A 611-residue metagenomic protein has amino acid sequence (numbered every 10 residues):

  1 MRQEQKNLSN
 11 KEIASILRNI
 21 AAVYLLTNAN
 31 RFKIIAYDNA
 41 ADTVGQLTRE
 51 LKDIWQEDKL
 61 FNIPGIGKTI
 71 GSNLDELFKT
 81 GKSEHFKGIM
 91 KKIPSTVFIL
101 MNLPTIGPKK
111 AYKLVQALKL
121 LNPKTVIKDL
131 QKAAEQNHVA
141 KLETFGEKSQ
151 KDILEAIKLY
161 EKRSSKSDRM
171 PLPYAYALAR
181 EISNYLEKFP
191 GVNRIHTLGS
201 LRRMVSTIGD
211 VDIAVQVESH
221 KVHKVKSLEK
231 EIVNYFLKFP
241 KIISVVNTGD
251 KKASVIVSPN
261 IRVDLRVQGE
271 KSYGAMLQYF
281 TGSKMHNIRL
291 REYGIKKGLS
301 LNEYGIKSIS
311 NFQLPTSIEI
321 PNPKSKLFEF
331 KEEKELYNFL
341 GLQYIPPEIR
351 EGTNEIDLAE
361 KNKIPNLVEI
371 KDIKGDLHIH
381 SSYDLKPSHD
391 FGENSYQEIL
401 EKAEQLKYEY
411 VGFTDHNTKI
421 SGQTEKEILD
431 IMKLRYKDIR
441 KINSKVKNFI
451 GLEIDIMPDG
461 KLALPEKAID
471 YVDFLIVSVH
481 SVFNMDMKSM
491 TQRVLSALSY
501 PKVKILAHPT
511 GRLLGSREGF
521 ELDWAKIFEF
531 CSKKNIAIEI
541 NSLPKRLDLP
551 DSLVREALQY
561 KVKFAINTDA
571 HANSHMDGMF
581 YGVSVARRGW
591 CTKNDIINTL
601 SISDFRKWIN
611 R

Functional and structural regions predicted by a protein language model:
R2-A29: Charged, compositionally biased N-terminal leader segments and the immediate start of the first structured element
Q3, N7, R31, I35-V211 (+5 more regions): Accessory alpha-helical DNA-binding modules that contact the DNA backbone or grooves
Q3-K6, M204-V205, G209-K297, E303-S310 (+7 more regions): Charged catalytic cores and adjacent phosphate/nucleic-acid-binding surfaces used for phosphate/nucleic-acid chemistry
K59-N62, Q116, H138-K141, M170-P171 (+3 more regions): Conserved short loop/turn motifs at secondary-structure junctions
I195-S200, G375-I379, E453: Two-metal-ion RNase H-like nuclease active-site motif
G412-F413, L452-I454: Core AdoMet radical
